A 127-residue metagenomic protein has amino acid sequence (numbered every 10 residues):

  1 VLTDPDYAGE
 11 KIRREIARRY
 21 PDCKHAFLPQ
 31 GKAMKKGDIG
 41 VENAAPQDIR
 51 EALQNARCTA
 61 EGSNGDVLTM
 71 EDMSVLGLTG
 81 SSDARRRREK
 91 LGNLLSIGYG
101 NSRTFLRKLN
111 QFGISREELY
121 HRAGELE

Functional and structural regions predicted by a protein language model:
V1-A8, F27: Acidic beta-strand-to-loop metal/phosphate-binding motif
D4-D6, D22, D38, D48 (+3 more regions): Acidic-enriched, low-complexity/disordered segments with a strong bias for Aspartate over Glutamate
D6, Q54, S96: Residue-level marker of positions within ordered structural domains that often coincide with functionally constrained
G9-R13: Short, well-ordered alpha-helical microsegments
E15-G62: Long, charge-dense
E51, A60-E127: C-terminal, charge/polar-rich interaction regions
